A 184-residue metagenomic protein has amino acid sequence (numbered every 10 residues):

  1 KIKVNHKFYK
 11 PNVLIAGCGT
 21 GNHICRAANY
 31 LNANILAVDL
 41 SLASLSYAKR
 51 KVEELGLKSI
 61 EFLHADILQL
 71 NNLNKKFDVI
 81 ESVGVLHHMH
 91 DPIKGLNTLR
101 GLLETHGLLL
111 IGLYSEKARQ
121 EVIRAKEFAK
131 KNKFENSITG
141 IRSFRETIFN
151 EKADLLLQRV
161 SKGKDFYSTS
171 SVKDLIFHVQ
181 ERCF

Functional and structural regions predicted by a protein language model:
K1-P11, R26: Conserved alpha-helix/loop element of class I SAM-dependent methyltransferases that forms part of the SAM/SAH-binding
T20-L31: Conserved SAM-binding loop of SAM-dependent methyltransferases across substrates and taxa, primarily the Class I
S41: Conserved SAM/SAH-binding beta-strand->alpha-helix loop
G56-L68: Conserved SAM-binding strand-loop segment of SAM-dependent methyltransferases
N71-V79: A short acidic, Gly/Pro-enriched loop at the edge of an enzyme's catalytic core that lines a small-molecule cofactor
D78-D91: A short SAM/SAH-binding and catalytic strip from SAM-dependent methyltransferases
I93-T105: A short glycine-rich, Lys/Arg-flanked "PGG" loop and its adjoining helix->strand segment in the class I
L108-A153: Conserved class I S-adenosyl-L-methionine
